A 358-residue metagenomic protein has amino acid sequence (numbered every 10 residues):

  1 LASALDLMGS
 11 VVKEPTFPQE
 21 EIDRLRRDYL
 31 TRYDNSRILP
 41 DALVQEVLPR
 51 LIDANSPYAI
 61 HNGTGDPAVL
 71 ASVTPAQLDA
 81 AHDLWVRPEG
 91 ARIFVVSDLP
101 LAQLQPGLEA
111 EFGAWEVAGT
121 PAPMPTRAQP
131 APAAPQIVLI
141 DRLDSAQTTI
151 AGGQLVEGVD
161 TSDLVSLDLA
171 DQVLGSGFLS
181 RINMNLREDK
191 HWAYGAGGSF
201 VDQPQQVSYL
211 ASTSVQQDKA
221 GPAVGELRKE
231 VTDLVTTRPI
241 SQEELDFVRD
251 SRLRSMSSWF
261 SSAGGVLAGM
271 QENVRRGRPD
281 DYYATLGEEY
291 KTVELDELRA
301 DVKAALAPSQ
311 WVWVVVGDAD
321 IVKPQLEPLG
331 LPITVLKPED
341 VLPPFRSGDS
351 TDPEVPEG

Functional and structural regions predicted by a protein language model:
L1-K13, R26, L30-D34, P40-A68 (+9 more regions): M16 family metallopeptidases and their MPP-like homologs
V12, N55-Y58, R87, R92-G158 (+2 more regions): An aromatic/glycine/proline-enriched structural segment found at the starts of mature extracellular/organellar domains
V69-T74: Short, charged, amphipathic alpha-helices and their helix-cap/turn boundaries
H82: Conserved, carboxylate-rich catalytic/transport cores that coordinate ions
D163-V165: Zinc-dependent metallopeptidase catalytic helix centered on the HExxH motif and its immediate flanking segment
